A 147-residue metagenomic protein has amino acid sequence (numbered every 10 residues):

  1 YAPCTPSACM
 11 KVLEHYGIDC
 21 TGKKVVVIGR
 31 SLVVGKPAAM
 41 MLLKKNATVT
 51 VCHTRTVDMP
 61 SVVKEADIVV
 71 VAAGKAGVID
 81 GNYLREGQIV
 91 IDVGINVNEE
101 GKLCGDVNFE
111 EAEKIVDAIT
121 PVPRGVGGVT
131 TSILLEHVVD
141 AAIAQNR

Functional and structural regions predicted by a protein language model:
Y1-I89, K102-E110: Glycine-rich phosphate/diphosphate-binding loop of Rossmann-like nucleotide-binding domains
I91-N146: Rossmann-fold NAD(P)-binding glycine/threonine-rich loop
